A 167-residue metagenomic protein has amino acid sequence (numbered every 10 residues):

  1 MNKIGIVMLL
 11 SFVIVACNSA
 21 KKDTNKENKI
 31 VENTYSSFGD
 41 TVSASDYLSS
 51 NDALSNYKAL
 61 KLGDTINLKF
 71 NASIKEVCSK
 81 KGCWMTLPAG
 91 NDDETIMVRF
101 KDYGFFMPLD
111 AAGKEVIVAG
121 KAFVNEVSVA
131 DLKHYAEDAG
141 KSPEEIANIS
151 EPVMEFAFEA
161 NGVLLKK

Functional and structural regions predicted by a protein language model:
M1-V15: Sec-dependent bacterial lipoprotein signal peptides
G5, C17-K167: OB-fold and OB-like single-stranded nucleic-acid-recognition modules and their adjacent interaction interfaces
